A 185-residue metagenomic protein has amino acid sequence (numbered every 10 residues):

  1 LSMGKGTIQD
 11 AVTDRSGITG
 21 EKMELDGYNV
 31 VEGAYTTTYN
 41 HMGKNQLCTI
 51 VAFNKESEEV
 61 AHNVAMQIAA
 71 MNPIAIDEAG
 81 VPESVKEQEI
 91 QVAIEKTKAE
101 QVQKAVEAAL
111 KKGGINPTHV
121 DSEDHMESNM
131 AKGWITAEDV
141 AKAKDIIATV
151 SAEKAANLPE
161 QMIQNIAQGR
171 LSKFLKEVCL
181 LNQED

Functional and structural regions predicted by a protein language model:
L1-D185: N-terminal assembly/interaction segments in proteins that build large macromolecular machines
